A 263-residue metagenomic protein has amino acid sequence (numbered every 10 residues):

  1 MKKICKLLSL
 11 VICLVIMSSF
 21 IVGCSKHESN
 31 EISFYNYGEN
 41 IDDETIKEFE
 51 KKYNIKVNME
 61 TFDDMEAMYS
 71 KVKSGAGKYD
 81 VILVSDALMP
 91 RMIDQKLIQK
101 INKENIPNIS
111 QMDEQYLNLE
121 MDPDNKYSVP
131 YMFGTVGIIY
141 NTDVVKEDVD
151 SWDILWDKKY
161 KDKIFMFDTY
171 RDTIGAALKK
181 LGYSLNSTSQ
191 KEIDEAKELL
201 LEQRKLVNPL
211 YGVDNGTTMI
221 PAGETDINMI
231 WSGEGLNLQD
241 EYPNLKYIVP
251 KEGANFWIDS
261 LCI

Functional and structural regions predicted by a protein language model:
S19-G23: C-terminal motif of bacterial Sec signal peptides marking the signal peptidase cleavage site
C24, K73, G77-V81, Q99-I138 (+1 more regions): A structural signal for short loop-to-beta-strand junctions that line the ligand-binding cleft of periplasmic/secreted
C24-R91: Early extracytoplasmic/lumenal segment of secretory-pathway proteins
I93-K100, E120-K126, N237-V249: Ligand-binding "clamshell"
G137-V144, L178-G182, I258-I263: A bilobed periplasmic-binding-protein/Venus flytrap-type ligand-binding module shared by bacterial periplasmic
D143-D150, G182-T188: Short helix-loop capping/hinge motifs at secondary-structure junctions, enriched in acidic/polar residues
I154-D168, L181-S184: Short loop->beta-strand "edge-of-pocket" segments that line small-molecule binding or catalytic clefts across diverse
F165-T169, A177, L185-P250: Ligand-binding pocket segment of bilobal, Venus flytrap-like solute-binding proteins
